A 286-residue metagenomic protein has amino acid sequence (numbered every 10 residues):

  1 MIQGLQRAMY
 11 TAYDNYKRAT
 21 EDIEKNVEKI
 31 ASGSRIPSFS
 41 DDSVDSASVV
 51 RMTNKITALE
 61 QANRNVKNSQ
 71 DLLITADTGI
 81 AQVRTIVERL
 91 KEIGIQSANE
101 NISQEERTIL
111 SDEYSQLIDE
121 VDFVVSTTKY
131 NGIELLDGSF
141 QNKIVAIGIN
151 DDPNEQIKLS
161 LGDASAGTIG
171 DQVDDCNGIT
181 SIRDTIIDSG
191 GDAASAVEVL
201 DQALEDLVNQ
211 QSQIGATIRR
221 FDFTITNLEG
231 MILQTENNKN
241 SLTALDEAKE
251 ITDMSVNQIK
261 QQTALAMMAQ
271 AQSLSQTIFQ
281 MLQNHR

Functional and structural regions predicted by a protein language model:
M1-E21, R35-F39, S46-V50, N54 (+4 more regions): Amphipathic alpha-helical coiled-coil/heptad-repeat segments
Q104, E247-D253: Surface-exposed loop/turn positions within long extracellular repeat scaffolds, especially the passenger domains
